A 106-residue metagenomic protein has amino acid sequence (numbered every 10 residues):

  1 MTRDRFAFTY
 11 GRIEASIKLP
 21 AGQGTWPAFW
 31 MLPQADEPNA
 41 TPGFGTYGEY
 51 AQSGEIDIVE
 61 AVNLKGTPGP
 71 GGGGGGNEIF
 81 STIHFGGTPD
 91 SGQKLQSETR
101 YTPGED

Functional and structural regions predicted by a protein language model:
M1-D106: GH16 jelly-roll
